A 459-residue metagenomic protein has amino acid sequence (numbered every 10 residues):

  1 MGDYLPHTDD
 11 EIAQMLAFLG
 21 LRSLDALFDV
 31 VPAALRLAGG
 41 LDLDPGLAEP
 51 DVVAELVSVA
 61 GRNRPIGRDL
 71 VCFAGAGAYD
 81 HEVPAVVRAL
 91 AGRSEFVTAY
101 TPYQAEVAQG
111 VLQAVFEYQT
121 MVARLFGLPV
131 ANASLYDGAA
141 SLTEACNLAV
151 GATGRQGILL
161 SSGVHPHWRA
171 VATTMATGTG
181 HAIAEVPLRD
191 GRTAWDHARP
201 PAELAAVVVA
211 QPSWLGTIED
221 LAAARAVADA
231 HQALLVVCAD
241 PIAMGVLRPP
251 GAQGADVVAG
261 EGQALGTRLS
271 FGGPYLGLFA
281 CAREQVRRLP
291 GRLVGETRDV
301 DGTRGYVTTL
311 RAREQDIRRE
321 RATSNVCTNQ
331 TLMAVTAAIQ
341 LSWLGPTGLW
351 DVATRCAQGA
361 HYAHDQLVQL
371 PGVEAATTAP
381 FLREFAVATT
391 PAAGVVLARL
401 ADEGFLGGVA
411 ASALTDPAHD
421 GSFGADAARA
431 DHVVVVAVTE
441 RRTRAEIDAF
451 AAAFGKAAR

Functional and structural regions predicted by a protein language model:
M1-A38: Compact, charge-rich alpha-helical regulatory domains located at protein termini
M15, A140-T303, G372, V387-T390 (+3 more regions): Conserved PLP-enzyme active-site core in the AAT-like
L37-E117: N-terminal entrance/gating region of PLP-dependent enzymes' catalytic architecture
R93-A105, M121-L128, T153-G154, T177-G178 (+5 more regions): Gly-rich Lys/Arg/Thr-decorated short loops/hinges at beta-loop-alpha junctions or inter-strand turns that position
Y103-V107, V111, R124-T143: Short loop-beta-helix segment that forms the pyridoxal 5′-phosphate
A131, A182-P187, A376, G408: General small-molecule cofactor/ligand-binding pocket signal
L265-P371, A375-T378: Active-site C-terminal subdomain of aminotransferase-like
T347-A449: Conserved C-terminal alpha-helix-loop-beta "cap" of PLP-dependent enzymes that closes/shapes the active-site mouth
